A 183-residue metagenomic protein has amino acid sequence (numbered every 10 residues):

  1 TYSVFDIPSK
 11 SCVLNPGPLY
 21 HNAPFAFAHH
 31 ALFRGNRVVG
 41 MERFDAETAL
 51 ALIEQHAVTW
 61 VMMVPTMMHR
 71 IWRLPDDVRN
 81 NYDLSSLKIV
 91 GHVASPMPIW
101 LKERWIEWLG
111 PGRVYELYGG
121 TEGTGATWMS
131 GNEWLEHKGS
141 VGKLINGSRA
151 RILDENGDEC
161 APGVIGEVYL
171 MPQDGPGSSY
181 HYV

Functional and structural regions predicted by a protein language model:
T1-C12, P16, Y20-T59, L74: Conserved AMP-binding/adenylation subdomain of ANL enzymes
T1-K10, P111, P172-G177: Short, flexible, glycine-rich and Lys/Arg-enriched loop motifs at helix boundaries that contact anionic partners
K10-C12, K88-I89, E167: Residues that mark the start of a beta-strand
F33-R34, V58-M63, W72-K138, R149 (+1 more regions): Gly/Ser/Thr-rich phosphate-binding loop
T66-H69, S95-P96, Q173-G177: Alpha-helix/helix-capping structural signal
L144-G147, D158-V183: Conserved ATP/PPi-binding loop(s) of AMP-dependent carboxylate-activating enzymes
L153-D154: Hydrophobic alpha-helical segments, especially N-terminal targeting/anchoring helices
